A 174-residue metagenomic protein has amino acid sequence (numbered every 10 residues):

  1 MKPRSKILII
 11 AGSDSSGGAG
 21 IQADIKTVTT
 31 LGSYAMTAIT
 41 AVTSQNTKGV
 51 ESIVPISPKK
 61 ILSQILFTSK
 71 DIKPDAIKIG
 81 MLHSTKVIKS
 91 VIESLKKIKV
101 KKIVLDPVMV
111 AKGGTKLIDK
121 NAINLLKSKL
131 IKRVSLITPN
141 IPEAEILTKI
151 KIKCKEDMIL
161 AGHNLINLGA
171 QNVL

Functional and structural regions predicted by a protein language model:
M1-P74, K132, K155-L174: Small-residue (G/A/S/T)-rich helix-start motifs and N-terminal tracts that mark the onset
A23-I25, E51-I53, V91-S94, L117-K120 (+1 more regions): Short, glycine/charged-enriched secondary-structure capping and boundary segments
M36-T40, K102-P107, K129-P142: Non-cysteine beta-strand/loop elements that form the S-adenosyl-L-methionine
T43-E51, A111-K116, A144-T148: A short acidic, helix-capping loop that chelates divalent metal ions and anchors anionic groups
Q64, T68-K132: Glycine/small-residue-rich loop that forms an oxyanion/phosphate-binding "nest" at active or ligand-binding sites
D119-L174: Conserved phosphate/ATP/ADP-binding segment of small-molecule kinases
